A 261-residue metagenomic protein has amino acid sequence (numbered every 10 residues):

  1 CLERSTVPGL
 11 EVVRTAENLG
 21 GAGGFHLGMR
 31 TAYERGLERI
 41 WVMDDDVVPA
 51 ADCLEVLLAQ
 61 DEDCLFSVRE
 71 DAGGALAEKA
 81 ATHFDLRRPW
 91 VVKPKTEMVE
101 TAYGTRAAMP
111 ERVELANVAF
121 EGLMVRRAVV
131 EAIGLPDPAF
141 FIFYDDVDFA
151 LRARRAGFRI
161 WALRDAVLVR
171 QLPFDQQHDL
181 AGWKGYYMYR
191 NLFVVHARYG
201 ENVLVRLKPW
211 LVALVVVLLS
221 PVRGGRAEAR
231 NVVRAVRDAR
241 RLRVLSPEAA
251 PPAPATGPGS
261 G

Functional and structural regions predicted by a protein language model:
C1-R14: Acidic donor-binding segment of Leloir-type glycosyltransferases
T15-R35: Glycine-rich, basic loop-to-helix element that forms the pyrophosphate-binding segment of sugar-nucleotide handling
L37-D46: Short beta-strand-to-loop acidic/aromatic patch adjacent to the donor-nucleotide binding site
D52-L86: Conserved donor NDP-sugar-binding/catalytic core segment of glycosyltransferases
D85-A116: Short, flexible, basic/aromatic active-site loop/helix in glycosyltransferases
N117-V118, G122-L135, A139-A166: A short, conserved alpha-helix in the catalytic core of glycosyltransferases
R155, R159-I160, V169-R190, R223-E228: Nucleotide-sugar-dependent glycosyltransferase catalytic core
W183-N191, E201-G261: Non-catalytic, C-terminal membrane-associated alpha-helical segments of glycosyltransferases
